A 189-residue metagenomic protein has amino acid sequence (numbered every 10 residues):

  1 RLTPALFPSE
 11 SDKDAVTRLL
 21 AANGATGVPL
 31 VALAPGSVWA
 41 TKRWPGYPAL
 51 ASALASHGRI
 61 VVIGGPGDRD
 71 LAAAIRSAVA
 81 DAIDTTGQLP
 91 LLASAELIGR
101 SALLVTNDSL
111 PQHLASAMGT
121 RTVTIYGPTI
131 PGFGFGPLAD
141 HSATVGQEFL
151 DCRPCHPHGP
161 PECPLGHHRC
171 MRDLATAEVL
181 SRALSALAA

Functional and structural regions predicted by a protein language model:
R1-T41, V62, A73: Mid-sequence helix-capping/hinge segment at a functional interface
F7-P8, P90-A93, L150-P154: A short acidic, often aromatic-flanked loop/helix-cap motif at beta-alpha or helix-coil junctions that lines enzyme
E10, W44, R69, F149 (+1 more regions): Electropositive phosphate-/nucleotide-binding environments in soluble metabolic enzymes
L30-A32, A51, T144: Short hydrophobic-acidic sequence motifs that mark active-site Asp/Glu residues
K42, G46-P128: Donor-binding and catalytic core of enzymes assembling or modifying cell-surface/extracellular glycoconjugates
R76, D84-T85, S116-A189: Nucleotide-sugar donor-binding patch of glycosyltransferase catalytic domains
